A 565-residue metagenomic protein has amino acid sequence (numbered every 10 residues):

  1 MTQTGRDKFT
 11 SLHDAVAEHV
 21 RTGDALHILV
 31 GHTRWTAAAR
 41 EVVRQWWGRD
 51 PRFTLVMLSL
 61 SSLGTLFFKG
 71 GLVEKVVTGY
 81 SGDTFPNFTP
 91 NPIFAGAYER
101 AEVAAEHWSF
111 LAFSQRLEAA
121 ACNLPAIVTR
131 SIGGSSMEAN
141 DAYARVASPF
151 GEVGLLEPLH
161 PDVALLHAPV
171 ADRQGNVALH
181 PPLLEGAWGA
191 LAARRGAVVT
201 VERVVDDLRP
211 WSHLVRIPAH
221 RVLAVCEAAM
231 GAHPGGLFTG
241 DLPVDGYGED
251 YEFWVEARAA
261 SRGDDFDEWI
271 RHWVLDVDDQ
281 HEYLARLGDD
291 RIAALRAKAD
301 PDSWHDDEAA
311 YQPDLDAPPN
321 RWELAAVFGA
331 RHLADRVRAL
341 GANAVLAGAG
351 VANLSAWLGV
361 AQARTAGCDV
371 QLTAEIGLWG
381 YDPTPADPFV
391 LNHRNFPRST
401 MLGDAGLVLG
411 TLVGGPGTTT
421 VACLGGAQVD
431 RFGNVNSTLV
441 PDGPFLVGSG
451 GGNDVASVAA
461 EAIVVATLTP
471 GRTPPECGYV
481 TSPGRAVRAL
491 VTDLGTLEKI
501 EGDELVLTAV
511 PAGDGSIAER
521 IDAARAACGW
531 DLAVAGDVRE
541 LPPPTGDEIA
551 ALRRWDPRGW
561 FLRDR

Functional and structural regions predicted by a protein language model:
T4-E18, H27, R34-W46, L63-K75 (+5 more regions): Conserved phosphate- and dinucleotide-binding cores of soluble alpha/beta proteins, encompassing both enzyme active
V20-T22, L26-I28, H32-R44, R49 (+1 more regions): N-terminal low-complexity or amphipathic/hydrophobic leaders
V30-G31, L55-L60, A105-A112, L346-A352 (+2 more regions): Active-site nucleophile and cofactor-binding loops and adjacent substrate-binding regions of central metabolic enzymes
F53-S59, E227-A229, L372-I376, A535-E540: A generic structural motif
L55-S59, Q362-T384, V458: Catalytic or ion-translocation cores adjacent to nucleophile or general acid/base/metal-coordination motifs in diverse
A361, A550-A551: Short glycine/threonine-rich loop-to-helix capping motif typified by GTGT followed within a few residues by an Asp-Pro
